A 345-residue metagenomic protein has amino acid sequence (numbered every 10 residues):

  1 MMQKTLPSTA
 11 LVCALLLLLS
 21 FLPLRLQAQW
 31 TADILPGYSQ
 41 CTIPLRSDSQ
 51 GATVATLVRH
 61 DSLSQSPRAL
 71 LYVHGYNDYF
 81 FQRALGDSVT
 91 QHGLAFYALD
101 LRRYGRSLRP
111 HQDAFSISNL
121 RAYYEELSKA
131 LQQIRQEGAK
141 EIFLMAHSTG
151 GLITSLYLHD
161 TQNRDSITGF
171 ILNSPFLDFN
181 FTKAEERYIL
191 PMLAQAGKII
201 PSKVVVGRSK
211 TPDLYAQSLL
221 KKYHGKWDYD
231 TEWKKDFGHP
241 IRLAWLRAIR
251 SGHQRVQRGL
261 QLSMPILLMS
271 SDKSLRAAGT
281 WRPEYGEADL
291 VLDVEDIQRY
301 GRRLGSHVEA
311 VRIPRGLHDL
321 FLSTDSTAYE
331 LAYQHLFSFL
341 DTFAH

Functional and structural regions predicted by a protein language model:
A28-L63: N-terminal cap/lid segment of alpha/beta-hydrolase-fold proteins
P67-G75: Short beta-strand element of the alpha/beta-hydrolase
G75-D87, W281-R282: The serine-hydrolase catalytic nucleophile loop
Y76-N77, G105-E141, T327-Y329: Catalytic nucleophile-loop/oxyanion-hole region of alpha/beta-hydrolase and closely related hydrolase-like folds
D78, T90-P110: Conserved alpha/beta-hydrolase
T149, T154-L243: Alpha/beta-hydrolase-fold enzymes
V206-H307, R312: Serine-hydrolase catalytic core
H307-H345: Catalytic active-site module of serine/aspartate enzymes centered on a nucleophile-bearing elbow/loop
